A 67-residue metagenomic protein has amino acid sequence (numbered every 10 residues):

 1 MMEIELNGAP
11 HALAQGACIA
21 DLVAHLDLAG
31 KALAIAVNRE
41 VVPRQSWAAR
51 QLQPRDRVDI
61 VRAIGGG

Functional and structural regions predicted by a protein language model:
M1-G66: Ubiquitin-like/PB1-type beta-grasp interaction modules and other compact soluble beta-rich domains
